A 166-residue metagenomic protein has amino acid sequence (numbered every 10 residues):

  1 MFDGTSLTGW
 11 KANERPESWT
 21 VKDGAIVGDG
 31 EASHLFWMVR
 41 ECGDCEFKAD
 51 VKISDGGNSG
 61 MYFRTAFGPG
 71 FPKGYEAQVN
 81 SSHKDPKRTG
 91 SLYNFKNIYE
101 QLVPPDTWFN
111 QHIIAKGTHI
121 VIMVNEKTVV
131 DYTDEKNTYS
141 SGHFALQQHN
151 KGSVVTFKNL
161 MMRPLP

Functional and structural regions predicted by a protein language model:
M1-P166: Carbohydrate-interacting regions of secretory-pathway proteins
